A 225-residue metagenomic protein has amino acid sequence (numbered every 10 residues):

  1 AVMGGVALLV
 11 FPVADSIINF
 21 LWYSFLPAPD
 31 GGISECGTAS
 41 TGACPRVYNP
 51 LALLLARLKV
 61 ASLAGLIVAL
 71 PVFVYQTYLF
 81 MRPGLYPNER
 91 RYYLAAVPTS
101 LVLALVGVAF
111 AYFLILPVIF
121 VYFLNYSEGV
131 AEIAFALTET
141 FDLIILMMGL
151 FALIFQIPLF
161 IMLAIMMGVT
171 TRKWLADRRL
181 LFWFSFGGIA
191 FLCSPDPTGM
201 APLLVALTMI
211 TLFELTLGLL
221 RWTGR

Functional and structural regions predicted by a protein language model:
A1-R225: Membrane topogenic/interface segments and analogous intrinsically disordered interaction regions
